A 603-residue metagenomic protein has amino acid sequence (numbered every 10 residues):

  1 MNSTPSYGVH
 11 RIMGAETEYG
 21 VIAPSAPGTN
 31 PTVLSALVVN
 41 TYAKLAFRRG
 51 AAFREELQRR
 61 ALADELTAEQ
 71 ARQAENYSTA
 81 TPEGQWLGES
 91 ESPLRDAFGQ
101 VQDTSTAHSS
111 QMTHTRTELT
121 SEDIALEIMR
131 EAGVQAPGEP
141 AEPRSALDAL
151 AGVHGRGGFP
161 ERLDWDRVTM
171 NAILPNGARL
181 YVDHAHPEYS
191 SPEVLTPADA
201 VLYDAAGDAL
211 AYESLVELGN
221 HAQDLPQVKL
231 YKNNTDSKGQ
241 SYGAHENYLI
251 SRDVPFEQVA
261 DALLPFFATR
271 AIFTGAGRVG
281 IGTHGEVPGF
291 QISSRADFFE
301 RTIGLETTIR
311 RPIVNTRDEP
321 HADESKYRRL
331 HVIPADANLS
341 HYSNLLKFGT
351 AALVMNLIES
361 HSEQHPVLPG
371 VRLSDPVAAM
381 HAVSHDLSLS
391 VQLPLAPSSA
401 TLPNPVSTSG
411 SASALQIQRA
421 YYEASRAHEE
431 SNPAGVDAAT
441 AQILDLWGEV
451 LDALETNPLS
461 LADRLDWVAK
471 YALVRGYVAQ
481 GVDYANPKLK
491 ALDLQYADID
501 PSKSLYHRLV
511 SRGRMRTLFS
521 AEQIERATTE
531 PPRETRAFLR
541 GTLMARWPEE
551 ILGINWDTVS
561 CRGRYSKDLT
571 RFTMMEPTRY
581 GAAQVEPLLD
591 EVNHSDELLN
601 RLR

Functional and structural regions predicted by a protein language model:
M1-P226, L230-Y231, D261-A276, G280-I281 (+2 more regions): Terminal catalytic/cofactor-binding subdomain
N220, S251-P255: Alpha-helix capping at helix-to-loop junctions
N234-S251: Histidine-centered divalent-metal-coordination microenvironment in nucleic-acid enzymes
N247, V254, A271: Acidic/His-rich structured neighborhood in mature extracellular/periplasmic domains
E257-V259: Short conserved catalytic/interaction loops centered on acidic-Pro-aromatic/His motifs
